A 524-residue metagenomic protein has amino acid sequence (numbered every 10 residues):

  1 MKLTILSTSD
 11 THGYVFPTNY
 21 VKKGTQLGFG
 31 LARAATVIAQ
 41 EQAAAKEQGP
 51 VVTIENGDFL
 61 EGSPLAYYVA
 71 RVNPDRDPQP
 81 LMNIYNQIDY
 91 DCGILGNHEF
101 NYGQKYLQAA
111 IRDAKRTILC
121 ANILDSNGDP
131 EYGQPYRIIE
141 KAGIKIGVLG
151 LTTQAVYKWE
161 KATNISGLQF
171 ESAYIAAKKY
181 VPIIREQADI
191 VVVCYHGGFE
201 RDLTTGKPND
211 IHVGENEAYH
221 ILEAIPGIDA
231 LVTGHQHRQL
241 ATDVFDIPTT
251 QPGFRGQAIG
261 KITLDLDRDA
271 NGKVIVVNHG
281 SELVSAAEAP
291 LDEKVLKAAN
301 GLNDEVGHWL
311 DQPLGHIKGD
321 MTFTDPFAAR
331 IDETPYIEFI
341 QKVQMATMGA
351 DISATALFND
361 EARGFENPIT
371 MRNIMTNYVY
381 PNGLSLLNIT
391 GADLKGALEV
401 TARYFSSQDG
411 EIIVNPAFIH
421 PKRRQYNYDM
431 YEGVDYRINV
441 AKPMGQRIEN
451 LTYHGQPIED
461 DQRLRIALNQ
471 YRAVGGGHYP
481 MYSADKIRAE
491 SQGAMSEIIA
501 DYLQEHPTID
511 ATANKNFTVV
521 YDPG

Functional and structural regions predicted by a protein language model:
M1-E288, I331-I337, K342-V343, S353 (+2 more regions): Acidic, metal/ion-coordinating pockets
K2-T4, Y14, K22, Q26-F29 (+6 more regions): Feature captures C-terminal
I5-H12, T153-Q154, E305-G319, M371-N373 (+1 more regions): Short, compositionally biased low-complexity segments
T11, I144, Q154, D267-D269 (+7 more regions): Generic structural motif
H12-Y20, I317-D325, Y479-S483: Acidic/histidine-rich, surface-exposed loop or edge segments in extracytoplasmic proteins
L31, P78, Q104, A218 (+7 more regions): Alpha-helix initiation and N-capping motif
T36, Q40, Q87, A109 (+12 more regions): Charged/polar, solvent-exposed surface patches and flexible loops
L266-I369, V474, L503-G524: A short C-terminal boundary segment appended to hydrolase-like catalytic domains
